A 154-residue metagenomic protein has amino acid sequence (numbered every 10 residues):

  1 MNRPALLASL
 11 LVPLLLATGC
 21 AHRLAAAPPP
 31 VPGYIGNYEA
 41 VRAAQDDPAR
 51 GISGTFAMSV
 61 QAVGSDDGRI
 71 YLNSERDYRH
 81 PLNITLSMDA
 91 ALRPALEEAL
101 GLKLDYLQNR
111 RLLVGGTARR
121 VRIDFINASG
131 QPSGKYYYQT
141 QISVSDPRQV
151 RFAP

Functional and structural regions predicted by a protein language model:
M1-P4: Positively charged n-region of N-terminal signal peptides that target proteins for export
A8-T18: Bacterial N-terminal signal peptides
C20-P154: OB-fold and OB-like single-stranded nucleic-acid-recognition modules and their adjacent interaction interfaces
